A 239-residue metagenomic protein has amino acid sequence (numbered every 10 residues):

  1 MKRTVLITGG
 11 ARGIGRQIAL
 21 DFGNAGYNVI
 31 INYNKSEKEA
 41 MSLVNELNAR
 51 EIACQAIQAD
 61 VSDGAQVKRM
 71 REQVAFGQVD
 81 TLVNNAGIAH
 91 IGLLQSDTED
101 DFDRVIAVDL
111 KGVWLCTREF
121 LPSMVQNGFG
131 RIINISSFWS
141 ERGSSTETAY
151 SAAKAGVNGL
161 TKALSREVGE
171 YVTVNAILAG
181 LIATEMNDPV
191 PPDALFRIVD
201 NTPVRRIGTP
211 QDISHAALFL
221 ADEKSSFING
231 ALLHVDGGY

Functional and structural regions predicted by a protein language model:
A11-R12: Conserved glycine-rich cofactor-binding loop
E37-K38, Q58-M70, E99, Q211-D212: The beta1-alpha1 cofactor-binding region of Rossmann-like NAD(H)/NADP(H)-dependent oxidoreductases
L93-L94, T98-I106, I132, N187 (+1 more regions): Substrate-binding pocket helix/loop in short-chain dehydrogenase/reductase
T117, A153, T161: Active-site helix of classical SDR
P122, S165-E170, S226: Alpha-helical segment proximal to the catalytic Tyr-Lys
S137: Residue(s) in the substrate-gating loop at a strand-loop-helix junction that position the organic substrate next
S226-Y239: Short-chain dehydrogenase/reductase
